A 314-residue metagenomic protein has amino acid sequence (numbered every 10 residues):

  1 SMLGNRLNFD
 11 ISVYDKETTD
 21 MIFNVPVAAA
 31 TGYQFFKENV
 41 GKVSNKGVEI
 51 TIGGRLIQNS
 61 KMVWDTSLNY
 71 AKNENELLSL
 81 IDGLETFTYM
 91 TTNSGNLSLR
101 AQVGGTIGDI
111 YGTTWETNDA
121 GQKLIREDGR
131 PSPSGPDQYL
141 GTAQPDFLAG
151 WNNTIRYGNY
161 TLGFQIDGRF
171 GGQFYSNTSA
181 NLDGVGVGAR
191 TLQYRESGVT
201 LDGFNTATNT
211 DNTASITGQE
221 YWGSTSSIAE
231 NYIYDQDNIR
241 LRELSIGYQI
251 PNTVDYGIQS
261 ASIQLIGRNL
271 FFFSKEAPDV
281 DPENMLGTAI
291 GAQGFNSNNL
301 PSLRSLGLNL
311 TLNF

Functional and structural regions predicted by a protein language model:
S1-G32, K61-W64, A71, N75: Membrane-embedded beta-barrel scaffold of Gram-negative outer-membrane proteins
R6-F9, T19, V48, S60 (+2 more regions): Repeated loop/turn-to-beta-strand initiation elements of outer-membrane beta-barrel proteins
L7-F9, W64-T66, W151, Y157 (+3 more regions): Transmembrane beta-strands of outer-membrane beta-barrel proteins
V13-T19, G54-L56, Y70-E76, Y157-N159 (+5 more regions): Transmembrane beta-strands of outer-membrane beta-barrel pores
V13-T19, Q34, S44-V48, Y70-E76 (+4 more regions): Transmembrane beta-barrel architecture of outer-membrane proteins
E38, R55-A143, F174, D183-G184 (+3 more regions): Conserved small-residue
V40-G47, T88-Y111, N118-A120, V187-L192 (+6 more regions): C-terminal beta-signal and terminal closure region of outer-membrane beta-barrel proteins
R169-S262, I266-G267: Extracytoplasmic gating/loop element in the C-terminal half of outer-membrane beta-barrel translocons and assembly
